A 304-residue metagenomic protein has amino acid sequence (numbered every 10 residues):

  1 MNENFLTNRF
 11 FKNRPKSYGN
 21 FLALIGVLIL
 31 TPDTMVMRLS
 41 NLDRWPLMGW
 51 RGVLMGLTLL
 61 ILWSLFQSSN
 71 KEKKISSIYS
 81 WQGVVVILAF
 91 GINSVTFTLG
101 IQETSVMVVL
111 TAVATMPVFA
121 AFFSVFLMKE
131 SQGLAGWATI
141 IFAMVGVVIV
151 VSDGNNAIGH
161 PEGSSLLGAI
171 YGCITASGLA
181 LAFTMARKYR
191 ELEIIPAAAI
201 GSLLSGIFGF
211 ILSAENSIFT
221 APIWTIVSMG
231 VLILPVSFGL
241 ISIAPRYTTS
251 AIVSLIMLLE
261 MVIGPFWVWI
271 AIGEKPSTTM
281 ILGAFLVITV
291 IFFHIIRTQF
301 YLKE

Functional and structural regions predicted by a protein language model:
N2-G49, V53, L57, V85-L88 (+2 more regions): Glycine-/small-residue-enriched transmembrane alpha-helix faces in small-molecule transporters and effluxers
N2-L6, G52, W63, S152-D153 (+1 more regions): C-terminal-most transmembrane helix of multi-pass membrane proteins
P15-G19, N41-G49, K74-Y79, S152-S177 (+2 more regions): Juxtamembrane helix-entry segments on the extracytoplasmic side of multipass membrane proteins
G19, L42-I92, F119-A120, G178-A182 (+3 more regions): Transmembrane alpha-helices of multi-pass small-molecule transport proteins
F21, W50-L54, V85-L88, T115 (+7 more regions): Hydrophobic residues within alpha-helical transmembrane segments of multi-pass solute transporters/permease subunits
L28-P32, V36, L62, V84-L99 (+7 more regions): Hydrophobic alpha-helical transmembrane segments of multi-pass membrane transport proteins, especially secondary
L59, W63, F90, A135-G154 (+2 more regions): Hydrophobic transmembrane alpha-helices of multi-pass small-molecule transport proteins
M116-I141, V262-L282: C-terminal transmembrane-helix exit sites in multi-pass transporters
